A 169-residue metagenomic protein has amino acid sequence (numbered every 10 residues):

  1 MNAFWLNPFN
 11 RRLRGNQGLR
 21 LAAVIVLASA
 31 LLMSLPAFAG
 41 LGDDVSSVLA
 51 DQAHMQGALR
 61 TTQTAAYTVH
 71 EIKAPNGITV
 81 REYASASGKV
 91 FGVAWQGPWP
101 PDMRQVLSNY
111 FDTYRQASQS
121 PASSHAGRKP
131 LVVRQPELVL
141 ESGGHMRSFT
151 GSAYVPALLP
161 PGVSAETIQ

Functional and structural regions predicted by a protein language model:
M1-G18: N-terminal secretory signal peptides that target proteins for export/translocation
N16-L21, L59: A short, flexible low-complexity segment enriched in Lys/Arg and Gly/Pro that occurs in N-terminal basic tails
L21-L32: Hydrophobic helical h-region of N-terminal Sec-dependent signal peptides in bacterial secretory/periplasmic proteins
S34-P36: N-terminal signal peptide c-region/cleavage motif recognized by signal peptidases
G40-Q96, R104: N-terminal secretory signal peptides
A84-S124: Mature extracytoplasmic domains of secretory-pathway proteins
Y110-Q169: Helix-rich interaction surfaces within compact, conserved domain-sized segments that mediate assembly or partner
